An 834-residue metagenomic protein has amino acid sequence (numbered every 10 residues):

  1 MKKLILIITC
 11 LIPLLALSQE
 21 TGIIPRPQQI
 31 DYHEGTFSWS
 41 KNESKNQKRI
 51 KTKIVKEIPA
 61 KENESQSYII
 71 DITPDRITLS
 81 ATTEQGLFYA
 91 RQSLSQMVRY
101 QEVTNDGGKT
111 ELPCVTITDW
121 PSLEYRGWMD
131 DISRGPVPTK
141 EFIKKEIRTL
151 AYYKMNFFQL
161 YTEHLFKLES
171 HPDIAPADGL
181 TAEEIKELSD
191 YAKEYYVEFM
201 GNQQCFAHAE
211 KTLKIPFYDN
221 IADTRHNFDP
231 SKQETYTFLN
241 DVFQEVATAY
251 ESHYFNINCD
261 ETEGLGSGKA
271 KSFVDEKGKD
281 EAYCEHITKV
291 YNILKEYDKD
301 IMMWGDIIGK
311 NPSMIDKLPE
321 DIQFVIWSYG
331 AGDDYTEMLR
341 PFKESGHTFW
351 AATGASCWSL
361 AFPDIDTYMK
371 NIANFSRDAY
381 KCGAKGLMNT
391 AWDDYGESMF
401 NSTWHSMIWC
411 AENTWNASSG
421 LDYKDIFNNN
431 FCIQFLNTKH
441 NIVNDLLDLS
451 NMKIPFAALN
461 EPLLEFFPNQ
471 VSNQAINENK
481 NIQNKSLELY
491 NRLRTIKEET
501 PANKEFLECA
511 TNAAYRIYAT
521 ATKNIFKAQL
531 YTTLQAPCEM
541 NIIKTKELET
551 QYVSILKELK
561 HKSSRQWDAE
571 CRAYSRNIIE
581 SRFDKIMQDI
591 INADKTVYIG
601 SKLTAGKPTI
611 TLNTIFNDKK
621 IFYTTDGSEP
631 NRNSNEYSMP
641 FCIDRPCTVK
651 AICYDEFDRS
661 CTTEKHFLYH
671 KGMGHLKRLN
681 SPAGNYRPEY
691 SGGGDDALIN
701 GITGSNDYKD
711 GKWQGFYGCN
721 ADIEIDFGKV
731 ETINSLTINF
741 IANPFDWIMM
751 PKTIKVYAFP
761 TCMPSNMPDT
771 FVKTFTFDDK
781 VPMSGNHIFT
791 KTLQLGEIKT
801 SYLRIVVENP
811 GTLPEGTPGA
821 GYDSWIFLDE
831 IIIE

Functional and structural regions predicted by a protein language model:
M1-E20: Bacterial Sec-dependent N-terminal signal peptides
S18-T118, M303-I308, L447-I454, A458-P462: Acidic, contiguous N-terminal accessory segments
I23-R26, I30-S40, E187-D190, Y196 (+6 more regions): Substrate-binding groove of N-acetylhexosamine-processing glycoside hydrolases
T83, C653-F657, N809-G811: Surface-exposed loop/turn motifs at beta-strand-loop junctions within extracellular Ig-like and Fibronectin type III
C114-S133, W350-W358: N-terminal small/glycine-rich loop or linker at the start of catalytic domains across soluble metabolic enzymes
L123-G305, K317, Q323, A379: Substrate-binding cleft of carbohydrate-active enzyme catalytic domains
F583-A721: Short, compositionally stereotyped local motifs that mark structural "simplifiers"
N706-D769, H787-E834: Aromatic, loop-rich ligand-recognition surfaces of beta-strand-rich domains
